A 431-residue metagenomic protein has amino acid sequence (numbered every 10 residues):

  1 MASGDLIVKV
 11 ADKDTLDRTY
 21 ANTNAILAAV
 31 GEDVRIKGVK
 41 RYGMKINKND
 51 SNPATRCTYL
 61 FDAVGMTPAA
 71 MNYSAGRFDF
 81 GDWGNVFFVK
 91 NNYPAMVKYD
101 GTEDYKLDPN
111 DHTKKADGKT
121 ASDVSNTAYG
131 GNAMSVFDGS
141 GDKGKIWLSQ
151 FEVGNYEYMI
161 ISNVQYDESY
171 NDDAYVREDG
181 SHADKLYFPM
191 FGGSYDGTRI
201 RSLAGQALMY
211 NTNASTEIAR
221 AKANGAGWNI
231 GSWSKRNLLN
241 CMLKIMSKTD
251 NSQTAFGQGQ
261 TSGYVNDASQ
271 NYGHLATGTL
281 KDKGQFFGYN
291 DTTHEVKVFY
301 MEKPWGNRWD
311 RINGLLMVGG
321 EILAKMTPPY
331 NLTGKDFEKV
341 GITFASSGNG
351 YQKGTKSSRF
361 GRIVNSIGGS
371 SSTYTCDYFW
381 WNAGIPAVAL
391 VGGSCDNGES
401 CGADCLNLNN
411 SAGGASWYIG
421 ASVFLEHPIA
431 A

Functional and structural regions predicted by a protein language model:
M1-D33: Short, low-complexity N-terminal tether/leader segments at secretion or assembly junctions of large, surface-exposed
L27-K40, W233: Glycine-rich, low-complexity segments
V34-V136, D142: GGW-centered surface loops in extracellular recognition modules
K40-D50, A69, K143, K235-N237 (+5 more regions): C-terminal, surface-exposed recognition/capping segments
V124-G131, N163-P304: Short aromatic-cysteine micro-motif
A133-G180, G227, K353-G354, R359-A387: Carbohydrate-recognition beta-sandwich/jelly-roll modules in extracellular/periplasmic carbohydrate-active proteins
S149-V153, Y195-I200, E399-S400: Short, solvent-exposed loop/turn elements at domain surfaces
V318-P329: A short, polar/charged loop-to-alpha-helix boundary motif
